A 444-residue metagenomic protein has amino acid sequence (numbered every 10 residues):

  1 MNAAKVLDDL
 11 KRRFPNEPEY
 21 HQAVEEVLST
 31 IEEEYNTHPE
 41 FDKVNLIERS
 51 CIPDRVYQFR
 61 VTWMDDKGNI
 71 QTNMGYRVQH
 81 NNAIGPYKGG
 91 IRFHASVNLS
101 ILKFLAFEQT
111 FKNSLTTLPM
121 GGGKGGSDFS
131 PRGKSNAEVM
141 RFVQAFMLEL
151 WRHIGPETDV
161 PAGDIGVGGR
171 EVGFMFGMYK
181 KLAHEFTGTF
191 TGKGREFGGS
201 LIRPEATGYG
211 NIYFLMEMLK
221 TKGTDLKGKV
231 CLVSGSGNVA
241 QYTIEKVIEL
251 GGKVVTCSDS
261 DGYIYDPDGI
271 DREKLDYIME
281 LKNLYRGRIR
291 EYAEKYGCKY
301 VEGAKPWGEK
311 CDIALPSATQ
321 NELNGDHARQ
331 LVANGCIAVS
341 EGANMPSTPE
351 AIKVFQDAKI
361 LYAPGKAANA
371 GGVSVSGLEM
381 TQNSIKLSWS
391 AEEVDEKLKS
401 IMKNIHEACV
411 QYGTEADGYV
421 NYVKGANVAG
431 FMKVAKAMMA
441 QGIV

Functional and structural regions predicted by a protein language model:
M1-P18, A23, M218, V332-V444: Adenosine-phosphate binding glycine-rich loop
H21, T37-V44, T117, I154-G163 (+3 more regions): Flexible, glycine/charged-enriched surface loops at secondary-structure junctions
E40-Q71: Structured beta-strand/loop patches that form or line metal/cofactor-binding pockets in enzymes
F59-K124, D128: Phosphate-interaction motifs
H94, N113-K227: Glycine/serine-rich phosphate-binding loop and adjoining beta1-alpha1 elements at the start of nucleotide-handling
G194, G199-K310: Glycine-rich phosphate/diphosphate-binding loop of Rossmann-like nucleotide-binding domains
G262-Y362, A367: Rossmann-like adenosine-cofactor binding region
